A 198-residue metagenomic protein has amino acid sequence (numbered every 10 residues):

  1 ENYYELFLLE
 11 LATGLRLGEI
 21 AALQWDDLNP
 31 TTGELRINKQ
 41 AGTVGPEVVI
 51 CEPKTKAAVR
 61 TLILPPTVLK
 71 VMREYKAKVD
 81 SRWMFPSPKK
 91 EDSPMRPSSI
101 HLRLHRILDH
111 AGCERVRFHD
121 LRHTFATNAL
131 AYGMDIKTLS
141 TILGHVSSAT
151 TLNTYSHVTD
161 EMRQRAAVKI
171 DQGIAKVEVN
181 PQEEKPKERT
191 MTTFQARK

Functional and structural regions predicted by a protein language model:
E1-L23, T31, A57-V59, T67 (+2 more regions): Basic, Lys/Arg- and aromatic-enriched nucleic-acid-binding interface segment
L8, A12-E19, S99, R103-R106 (+3 more regions): C-terminal catalytic core of tyrosine-transesterase DNA break-rejoin enzymes
A22, P30, N153, H157: Phosphate-coordinating loops and pocket residues in cytosolic domains that bind phosphorylated ligands
T32, Q40-T43, P65-E114: Active-site/catalytic core of tyrosine-dependent DNA strand-transfer enzymes
T32, T43-V68, E74, K89-E91 (+1 more regions): C-terminal secondary-structure termini that scaffold catalytic or DNA-interacting sites
A41, L143-K169: Catalytic-site neighborhood detector that most strongly recognizes the C-terminal catalytic loop/helix of tyrosine
V49-V59, P86-P97, G112-D120, V158-E161: Short, contiguous acidic/charged loop-to-helix segments that flank catalytic cores in large enzymes
